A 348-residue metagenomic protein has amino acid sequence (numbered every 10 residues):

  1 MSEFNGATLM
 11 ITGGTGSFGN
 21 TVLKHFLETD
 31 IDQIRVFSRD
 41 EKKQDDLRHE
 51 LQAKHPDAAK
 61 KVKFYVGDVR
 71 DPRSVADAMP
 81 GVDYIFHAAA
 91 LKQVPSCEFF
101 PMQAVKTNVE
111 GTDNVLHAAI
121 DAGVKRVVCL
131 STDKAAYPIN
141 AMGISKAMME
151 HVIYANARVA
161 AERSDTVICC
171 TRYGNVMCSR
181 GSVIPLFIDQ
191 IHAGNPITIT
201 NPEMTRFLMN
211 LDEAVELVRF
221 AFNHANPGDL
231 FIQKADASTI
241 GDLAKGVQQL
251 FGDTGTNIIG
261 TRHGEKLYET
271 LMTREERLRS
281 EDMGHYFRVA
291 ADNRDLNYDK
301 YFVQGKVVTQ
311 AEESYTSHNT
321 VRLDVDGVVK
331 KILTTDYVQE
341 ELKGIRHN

Functional and structural regions predicted by a protein language model:
T8-T29: N-terminal Rossmann NAD(P)H-binding glycine-rich loop of SDR-like oxidoreductase domains
T12, M79-A88, C129: Rossmann-fold scaffold of SDR-type NAD(P)-dependent oxidoreductases
D30-Q44: Conserved glycine-rich Rossmann-like NAD(P)H-binding loop of the short-chain dehydrogenase/reductase
S38, Y65-V66, K106, N201: Conserved residues in the N-terminal Rossmann fold of short-chain dehydrogenase/reductase
K63-Y84: Conserved Rossmann-fold cofactor-binding substructure of NAD(P)-dependent oxidoreductases
F64, A104, I168-T171: Hydrophobic/aromatic anchor residues within beta-strands of the central parallel beta-sheet of Rossmann-like
H87, L91-A147, A155: Conserved Rossmann-fold NAD(P)-dependent oxidoreductase catalytic core, especially the SDR/UDP-sugar
D121, A155-N348: Strand-loop microenvironment adjacent to phosphate/nucleotide-handling motifs in alpha/beta enzyme folds
